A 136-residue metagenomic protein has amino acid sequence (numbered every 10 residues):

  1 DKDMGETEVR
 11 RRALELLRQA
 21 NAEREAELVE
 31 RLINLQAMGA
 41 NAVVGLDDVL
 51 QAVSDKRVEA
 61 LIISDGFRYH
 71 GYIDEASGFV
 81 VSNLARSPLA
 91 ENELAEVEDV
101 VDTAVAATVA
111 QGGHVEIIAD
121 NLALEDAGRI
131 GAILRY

Functional and structural regions predicted by a protein language model:
D1-Y136: Terminal alpha-helical anchor/extension segments at protein ends
